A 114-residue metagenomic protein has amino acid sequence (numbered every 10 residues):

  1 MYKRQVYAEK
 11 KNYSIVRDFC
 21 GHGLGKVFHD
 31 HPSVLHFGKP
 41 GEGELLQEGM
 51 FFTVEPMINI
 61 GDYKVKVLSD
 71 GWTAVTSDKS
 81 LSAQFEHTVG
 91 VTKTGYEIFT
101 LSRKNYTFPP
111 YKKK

Functional and structural regions predicted by a protein language model:
M1-Y2: Short, small-residue-biased leader/transition segments that mark boundaries at the very start of proteins
V6-C20: Acidic/glycine-rich phosphate/pyrophosphate-binding loops and surrounding catalytic core that coordinate Mg2+
A8, F28, S82-A83: Glycine-rich, acidic
D18-L24, M57-N59: Histidine- and/or cysteine-centered catalytic micro-motif in compact active-site loops
G21-V34: Short, basic/aromatic beta-hairpin or loop at an interaction surface
G38-K114: Charged, cofactor-coupling segments
